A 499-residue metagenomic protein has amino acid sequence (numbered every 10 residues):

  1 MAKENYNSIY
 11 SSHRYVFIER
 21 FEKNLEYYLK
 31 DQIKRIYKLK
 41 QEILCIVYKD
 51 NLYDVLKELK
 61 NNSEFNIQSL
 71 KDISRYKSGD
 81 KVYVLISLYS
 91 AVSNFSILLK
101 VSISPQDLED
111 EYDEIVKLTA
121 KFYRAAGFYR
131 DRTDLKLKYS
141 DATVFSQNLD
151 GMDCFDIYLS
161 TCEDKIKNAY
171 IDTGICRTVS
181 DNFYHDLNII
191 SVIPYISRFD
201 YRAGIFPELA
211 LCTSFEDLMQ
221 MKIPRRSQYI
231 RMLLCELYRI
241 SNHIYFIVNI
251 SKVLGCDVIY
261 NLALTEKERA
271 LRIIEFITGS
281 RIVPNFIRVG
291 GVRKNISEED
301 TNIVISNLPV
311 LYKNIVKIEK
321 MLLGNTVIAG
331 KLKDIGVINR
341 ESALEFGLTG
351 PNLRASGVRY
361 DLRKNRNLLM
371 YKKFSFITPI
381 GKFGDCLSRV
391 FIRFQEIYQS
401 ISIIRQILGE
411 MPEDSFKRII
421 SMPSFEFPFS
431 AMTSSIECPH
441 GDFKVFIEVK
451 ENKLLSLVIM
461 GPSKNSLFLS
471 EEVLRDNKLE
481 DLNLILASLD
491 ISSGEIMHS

Functional and structural regions predicted by a protein language model:
M1-E163, I328, S400, I404 (+1 more regions): Terminal low-complexity/charged segments
F17-E22, L118-C154, S160-S499: Active-site bordering "gate/hinge" segments that shape substrate access to catalytic or cofactor-binding pockets
